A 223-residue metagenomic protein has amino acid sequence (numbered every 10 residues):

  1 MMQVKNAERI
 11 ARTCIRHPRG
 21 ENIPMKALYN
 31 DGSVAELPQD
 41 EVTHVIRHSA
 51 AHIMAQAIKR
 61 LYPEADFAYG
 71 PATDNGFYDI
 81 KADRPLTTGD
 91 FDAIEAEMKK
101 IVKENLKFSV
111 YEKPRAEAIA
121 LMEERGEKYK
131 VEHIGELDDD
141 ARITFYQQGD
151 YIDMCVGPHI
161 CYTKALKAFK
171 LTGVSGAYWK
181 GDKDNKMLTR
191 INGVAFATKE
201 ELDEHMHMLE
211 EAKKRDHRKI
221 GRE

Functional and structural regions predicted by a protein language model:
M1-H17, E21, Y29: Short, positively charged and aromatic/hydrophobic N-terminal segments
C14, I23-I46, D66-Y69, T73 (+1 more regions): Auxiliary tRNA-acceptor-end handling modules of aminoacyl-tRNA synthetases
A57-L61, H159-C161: Short active-site loop/helix that positions an aromatic residue
